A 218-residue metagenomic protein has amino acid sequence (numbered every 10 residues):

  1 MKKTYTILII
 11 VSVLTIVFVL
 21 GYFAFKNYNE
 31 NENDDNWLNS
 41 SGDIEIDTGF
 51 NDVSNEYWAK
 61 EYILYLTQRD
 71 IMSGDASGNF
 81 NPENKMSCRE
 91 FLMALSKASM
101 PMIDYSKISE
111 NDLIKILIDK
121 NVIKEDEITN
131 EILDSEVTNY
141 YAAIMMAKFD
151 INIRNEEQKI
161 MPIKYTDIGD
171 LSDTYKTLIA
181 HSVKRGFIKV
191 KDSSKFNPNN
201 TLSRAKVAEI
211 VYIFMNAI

Functional and structural regions predicted by a protein language model:
M1-T4: Short, Lys/Arg-rich N-terminal segment immediately upstream of the first membrane anchor
T6-I9, I16-W58, S73-Y141, M146-Y175 (+2 more regions): Feature responds to low-complexity, polar/acidic, surface-exposed segments characteristic of secreted/exported proteins
I63-L66, F91-L95, L117, A180-S182: A short amphipathic alpha-helical interaction element
D70, G186: Phosphate/pyrophosphate-binding loop motifs in nucleotide- or prenyl diphosphate-using proteins
